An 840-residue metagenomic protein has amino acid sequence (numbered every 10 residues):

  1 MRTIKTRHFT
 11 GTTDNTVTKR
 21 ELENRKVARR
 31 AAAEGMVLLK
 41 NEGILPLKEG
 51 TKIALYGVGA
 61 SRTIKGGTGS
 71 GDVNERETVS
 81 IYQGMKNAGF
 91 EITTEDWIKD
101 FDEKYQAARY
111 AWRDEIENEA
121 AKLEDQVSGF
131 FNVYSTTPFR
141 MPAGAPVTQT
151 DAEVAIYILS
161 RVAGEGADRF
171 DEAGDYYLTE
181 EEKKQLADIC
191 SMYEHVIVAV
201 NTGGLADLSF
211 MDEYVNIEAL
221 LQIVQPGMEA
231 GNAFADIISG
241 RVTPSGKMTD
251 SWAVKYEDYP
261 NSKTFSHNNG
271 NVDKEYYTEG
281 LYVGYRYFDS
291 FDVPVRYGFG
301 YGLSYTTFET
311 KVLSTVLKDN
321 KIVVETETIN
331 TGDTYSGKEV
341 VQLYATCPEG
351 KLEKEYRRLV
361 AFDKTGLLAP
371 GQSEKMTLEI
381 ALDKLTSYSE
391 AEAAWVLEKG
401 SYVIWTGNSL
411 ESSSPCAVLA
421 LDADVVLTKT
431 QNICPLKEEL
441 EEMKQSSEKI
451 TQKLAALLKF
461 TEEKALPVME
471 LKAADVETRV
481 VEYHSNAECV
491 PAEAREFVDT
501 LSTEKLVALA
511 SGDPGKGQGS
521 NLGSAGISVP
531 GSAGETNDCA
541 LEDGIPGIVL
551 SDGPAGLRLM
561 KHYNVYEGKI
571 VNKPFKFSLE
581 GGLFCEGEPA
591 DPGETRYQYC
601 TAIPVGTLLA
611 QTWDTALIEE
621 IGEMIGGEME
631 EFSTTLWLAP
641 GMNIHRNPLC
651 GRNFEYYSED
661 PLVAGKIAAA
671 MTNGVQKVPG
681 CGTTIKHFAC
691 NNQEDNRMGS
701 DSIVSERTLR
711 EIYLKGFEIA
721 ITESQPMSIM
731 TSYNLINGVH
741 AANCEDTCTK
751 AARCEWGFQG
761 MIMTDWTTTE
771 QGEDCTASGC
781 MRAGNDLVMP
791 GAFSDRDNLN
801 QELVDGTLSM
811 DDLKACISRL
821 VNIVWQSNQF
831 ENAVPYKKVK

Functional and structural regions predicted by a protein language model:
M1-S387, V396-S412, T430-K840: Glycoside hydrolase catalytic-domain context in secreted enzymes
A393: Extracellular/periplasmic metallocenter environments
S412-K429: Short beta-strand elements
